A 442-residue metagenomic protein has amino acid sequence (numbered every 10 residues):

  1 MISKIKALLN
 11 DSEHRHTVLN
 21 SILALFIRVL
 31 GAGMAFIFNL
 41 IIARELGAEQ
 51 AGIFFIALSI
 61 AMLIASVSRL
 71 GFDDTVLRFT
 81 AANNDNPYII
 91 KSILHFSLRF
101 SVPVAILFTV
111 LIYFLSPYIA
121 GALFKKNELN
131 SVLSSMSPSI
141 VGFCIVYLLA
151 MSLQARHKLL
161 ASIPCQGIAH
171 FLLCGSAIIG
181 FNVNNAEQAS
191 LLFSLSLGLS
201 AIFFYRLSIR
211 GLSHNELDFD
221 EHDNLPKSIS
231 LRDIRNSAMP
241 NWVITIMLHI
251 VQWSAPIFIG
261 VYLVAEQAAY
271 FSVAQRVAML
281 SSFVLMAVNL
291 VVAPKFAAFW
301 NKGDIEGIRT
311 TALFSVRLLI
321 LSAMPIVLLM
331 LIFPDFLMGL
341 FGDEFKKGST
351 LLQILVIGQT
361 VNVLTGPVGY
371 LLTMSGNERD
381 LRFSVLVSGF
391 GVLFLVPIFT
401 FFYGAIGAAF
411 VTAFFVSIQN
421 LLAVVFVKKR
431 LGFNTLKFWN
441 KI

Functional and structural regions predicted by a protein language model:
M1-M34, Y88, H95, L207-I209 (+4 more regions): N-terminal membrane topogenesis motif
E13-H14, S116-M136, A265, I305 (+2 more regions): Interfacial segments at transmembrane-helix termini and the short loops linking adjacent helices
H16-D73, A105, T109, Y113 (+3 more regions): Signature of the first transmembrane helix
N20-G31, R69-P117, S131-S134, I305-V327: Membrane-water interface segments that mark the loop-to-transmembrane alpha-helix transition
N20-N39, A169, L192-L212, N224-P294 (+2 more regions): Transmembrane helical elements of multi-pass membrane transporters/channels
R69-D85, A155, A278-G303, R309 (+1 more regions): Helix-loop junctions and terminal segments of transmembrane helices in multi-pass membrane transport/translocation
N130, S134, I163-H214, V387-G391 (+1 more regions): Hydrophobic alpha-helical transmembrane segments
G142-C165, I357-V387: Membrane-interface junctions at transmembrane-helix termini in multi-pass inner-membrane proteins
